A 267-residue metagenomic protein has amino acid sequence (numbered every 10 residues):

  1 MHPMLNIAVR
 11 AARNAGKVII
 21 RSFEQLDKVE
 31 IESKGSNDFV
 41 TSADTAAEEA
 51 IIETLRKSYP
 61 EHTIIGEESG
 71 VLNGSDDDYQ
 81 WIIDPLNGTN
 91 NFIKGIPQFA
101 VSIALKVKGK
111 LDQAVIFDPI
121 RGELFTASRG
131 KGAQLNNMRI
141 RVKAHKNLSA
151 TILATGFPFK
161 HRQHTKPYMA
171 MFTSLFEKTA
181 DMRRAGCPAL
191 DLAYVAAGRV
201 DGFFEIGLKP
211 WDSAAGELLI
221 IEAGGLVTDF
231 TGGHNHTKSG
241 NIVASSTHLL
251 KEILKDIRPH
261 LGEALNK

Functional and structural regions predicted by a protein language model:
M1-L86, H248, K255, G262-K267: N-terminal subdomain of lithium-sensitive/metallo-dependent phosphomonoesterases centered on the IMPase/IPPase/PAP
M1-R10, A170-E177, L190-K267: Oxyanion/phosphate-interacting regions
V18, E61-T63, D181, D201 (+1 more regions): Residue-level detector of anion-binding/catalytic polar loops
I19, D44, L55, T89 (+6 more regions): Residue-level signal for inorganic ion chemistry
D38, S42-D44, E48, E67-E68 (+7 more regions): Acidic active-site catalytic centers that drive phospho-/nucleotidyl reactions and related ester hydrolyses
T63, Q113, I152, D201-G202: Short, Asp-centered acidic motifs that coordinate Mg2+ and/or phosphate in catalytic or ligand-binding sites
D77-I120: Glycine-rich active-site/cofactor-binding loop and its immediate structural neighborhood
A104-L192, S239-K267: Acidic beta-strand-loop-alpha-helix segment within the catalytic core of divalent metal-dependent phosphate-processing
